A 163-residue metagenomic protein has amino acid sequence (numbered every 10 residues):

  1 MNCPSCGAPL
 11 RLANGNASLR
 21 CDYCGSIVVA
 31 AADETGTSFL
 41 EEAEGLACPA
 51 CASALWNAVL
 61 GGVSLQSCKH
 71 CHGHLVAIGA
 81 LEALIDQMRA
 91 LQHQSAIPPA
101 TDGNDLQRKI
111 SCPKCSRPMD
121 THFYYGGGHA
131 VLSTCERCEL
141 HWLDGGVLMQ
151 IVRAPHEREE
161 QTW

Functional and structural regions predicted by a protein language model:
M1, G15-A17, E42-E44, S64 (+3 more regions): Short metal-coordination and nucleic-acid-contact micro-motifs, chiefly zinc-binding Cys/His arrays
M1-A47, Q161-W163: Intrinsic N-terminal pre-sequences and regulatory tails
C3-C6, C21-C24, C48-C51, C68-C71 (+2 more regions): Short cysteine-rich clusters marking metal-coordination/redox-active sites
L10, I27-V28, L55, L75 (+2 more regions): Cys/His-rich microdomains that often coordinate metals
A13-N16, A31-E34, A58-G61, I78-A80 (+2 more regions): Short Cys/His-rich "knuckle" micro-motifs
A17-I27, V63-G73, H129-H141: Cysteine-rich micro-motifs
V28-L40, H74-A90, L140-H156: Short metal-binding segments enriched for Cys and/or His
A43-W56, A96-R137, H141: Short, solvent-exposed interaction modules
